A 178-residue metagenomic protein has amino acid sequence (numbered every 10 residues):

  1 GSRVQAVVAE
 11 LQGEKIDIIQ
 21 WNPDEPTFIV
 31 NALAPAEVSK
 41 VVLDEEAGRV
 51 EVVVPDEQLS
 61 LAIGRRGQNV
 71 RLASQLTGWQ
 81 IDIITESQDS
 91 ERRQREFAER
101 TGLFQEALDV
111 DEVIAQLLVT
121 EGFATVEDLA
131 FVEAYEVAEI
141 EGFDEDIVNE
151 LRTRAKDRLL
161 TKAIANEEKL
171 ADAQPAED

Functional and structural regions predicted by a protein language model:
G1-D178: RNA-contacting regions in translation and RNA-metabolism proteins, encompassing KH/S1 modules where present
